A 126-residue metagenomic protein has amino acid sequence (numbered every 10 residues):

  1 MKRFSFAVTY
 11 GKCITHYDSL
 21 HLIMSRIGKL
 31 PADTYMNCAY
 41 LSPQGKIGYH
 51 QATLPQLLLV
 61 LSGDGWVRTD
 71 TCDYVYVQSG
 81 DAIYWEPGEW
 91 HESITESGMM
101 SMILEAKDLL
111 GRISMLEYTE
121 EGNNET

Functional and structural regions predicted by a protein language model:
M1-T34, G48, Y118-T126: A short, N-terminal "cap"/entry segment at the start of jelly-roll beta-barrel domains of the cupin/DSBH fold
Y35-A52: Conserved short histidine dyad/triad with adjacent acidic residue
L57-S79: A short beta-strand-loop-beta hairpin characteristic of the jelly-roll/cupin
Y74, S79, P87-I113: Ligand-binding loop in jelly-roll beta-barrel domains
